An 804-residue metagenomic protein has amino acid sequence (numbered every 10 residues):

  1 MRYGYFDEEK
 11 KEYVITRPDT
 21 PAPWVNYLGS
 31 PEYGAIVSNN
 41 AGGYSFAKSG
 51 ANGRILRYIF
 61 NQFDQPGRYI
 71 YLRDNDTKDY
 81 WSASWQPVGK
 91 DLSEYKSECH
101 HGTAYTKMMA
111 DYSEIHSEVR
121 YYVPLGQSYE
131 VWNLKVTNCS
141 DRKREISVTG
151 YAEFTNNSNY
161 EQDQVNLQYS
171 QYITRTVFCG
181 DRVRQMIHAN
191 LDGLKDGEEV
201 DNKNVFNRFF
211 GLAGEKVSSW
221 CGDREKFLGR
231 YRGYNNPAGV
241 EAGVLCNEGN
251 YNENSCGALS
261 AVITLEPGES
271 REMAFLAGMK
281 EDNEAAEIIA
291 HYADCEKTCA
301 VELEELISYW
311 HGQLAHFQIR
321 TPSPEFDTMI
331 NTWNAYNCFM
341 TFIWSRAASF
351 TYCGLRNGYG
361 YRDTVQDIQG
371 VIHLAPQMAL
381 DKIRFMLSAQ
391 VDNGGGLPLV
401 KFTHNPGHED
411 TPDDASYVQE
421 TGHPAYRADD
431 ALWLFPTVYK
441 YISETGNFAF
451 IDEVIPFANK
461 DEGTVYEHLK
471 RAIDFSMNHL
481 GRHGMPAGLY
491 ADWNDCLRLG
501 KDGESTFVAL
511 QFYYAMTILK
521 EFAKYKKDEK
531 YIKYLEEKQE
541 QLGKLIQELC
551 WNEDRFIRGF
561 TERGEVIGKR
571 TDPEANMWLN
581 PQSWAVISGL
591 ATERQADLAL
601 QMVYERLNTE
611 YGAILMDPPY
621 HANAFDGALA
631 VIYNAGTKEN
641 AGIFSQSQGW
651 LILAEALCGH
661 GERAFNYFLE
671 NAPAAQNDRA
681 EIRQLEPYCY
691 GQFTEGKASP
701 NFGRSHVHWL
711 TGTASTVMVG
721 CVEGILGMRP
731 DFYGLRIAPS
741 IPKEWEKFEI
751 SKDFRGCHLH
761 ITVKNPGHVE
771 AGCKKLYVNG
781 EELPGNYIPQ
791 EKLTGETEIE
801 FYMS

Functional and structural regions predicted by a protein language model:
M1-R362, P376-A389, K440-E444, Y525 (+6 more regions): Anionic coordination/interaction segments
Y71, Y359-T364, I368-A379, I383-H483 (+6 more regions): Aromatic-rich carbohydrate-recognition surfaces in CAZymes
Y151, V165-N166, L397-P398, Y513-A630 (+3 more regions): Catalytic cores of carbohydrate-active enzymes
E287-C295, V301, E305, M329 (+5 more regions): Extended, well-ordered alpha-helical scaffold segments
S349-G358, L399-Y426, A458-T464, H483-S505 (+3 more regions): Carbohydrate-binding/catalytic loop surfaces
F732-I761: Surface beta-strand/loop "capping" patches
S751, K792-S804: Short, well-structured beta-strand segments within conserved domains
Y777-E781: Short strand-turn-strand beta-turns centered on an Asx-Gly dipeptide
